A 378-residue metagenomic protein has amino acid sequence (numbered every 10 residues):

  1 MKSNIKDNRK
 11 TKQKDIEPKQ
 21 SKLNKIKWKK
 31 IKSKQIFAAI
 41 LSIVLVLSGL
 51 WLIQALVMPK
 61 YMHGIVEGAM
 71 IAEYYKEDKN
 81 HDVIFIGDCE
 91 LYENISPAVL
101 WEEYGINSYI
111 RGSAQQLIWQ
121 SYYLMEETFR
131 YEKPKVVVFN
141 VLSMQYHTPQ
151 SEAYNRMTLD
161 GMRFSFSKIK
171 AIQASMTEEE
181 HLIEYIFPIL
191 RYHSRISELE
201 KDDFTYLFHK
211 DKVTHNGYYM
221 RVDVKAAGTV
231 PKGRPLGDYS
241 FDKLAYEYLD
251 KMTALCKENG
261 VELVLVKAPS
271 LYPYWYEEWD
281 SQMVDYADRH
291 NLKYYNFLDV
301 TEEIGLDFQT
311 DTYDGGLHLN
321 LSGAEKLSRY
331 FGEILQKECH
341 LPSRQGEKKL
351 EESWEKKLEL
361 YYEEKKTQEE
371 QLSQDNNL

Functional and structural regions predicted by a protein language model:
M1-K34: N-terminal Lys/Arg-rich, disordered targeting/topogenic segments
F37-A55: Hydrophobic membrane-insertion alpha-helices, especially the h-region of bacterial N-terminal signal peptides
L56-K79: Alpha-helical transmembrane signal-anchor/signal-peptide segments
I86, E90-I172: Membrane-embedded segments
S108-A114, G237, F241, G316: Acidic/histidine-rich helix-loop elements that form or flank divalent-metal/phosphate-binding sites at the catalytic
V136-T148, L207-I304: Conserved, well-ordered alpha-helix/loop/beta-strand core segments that scaffold catalytic motifs
Y154-N259, E347-L378: Secreted/periplasmic serine-hydrolase-like ester/acetyl group-modifying domain
E277-E352, K356, L360-L378: C-terminal regions of proteins
